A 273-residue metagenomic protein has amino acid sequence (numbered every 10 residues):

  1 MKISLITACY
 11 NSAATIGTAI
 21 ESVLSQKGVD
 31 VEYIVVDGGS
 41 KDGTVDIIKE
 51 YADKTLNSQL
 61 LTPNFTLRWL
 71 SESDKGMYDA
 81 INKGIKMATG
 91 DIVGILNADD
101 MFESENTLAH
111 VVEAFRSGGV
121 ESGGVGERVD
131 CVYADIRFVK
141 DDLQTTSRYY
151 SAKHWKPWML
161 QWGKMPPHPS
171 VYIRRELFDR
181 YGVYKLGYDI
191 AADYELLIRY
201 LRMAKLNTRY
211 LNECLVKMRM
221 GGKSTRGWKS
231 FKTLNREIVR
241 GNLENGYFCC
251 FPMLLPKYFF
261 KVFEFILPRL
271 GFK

Functional and structural regions predicted by a protein language model:
K2-S4, E32, E195: Cell-envelope/extracellular polymer assembly enzymes that use nucleotide-activated donors
E21-D30: Short, acidic, metal-binding catalytic loop of nucleotide-sugar glycosyltransferases
S22, D37-D46, N97: A conserved acidic beta->alpha catalytic loop
D30-G39, L70-S71: Short beta-strand/loop segment that forms part of the nucleotide-sugar
S71-A88: Glycine-rich, basic loop-to-helix element that forms the pyrophosphate-binding segment of sugar-nucleotide handling
V93: Short aromatic/hydrophobic "clamp" motif used to bind/position activated sugar donors
M101, E105-T146: Conserved donor NDP-sugar-binding/catalytic core segment of glycosyltransferases
A134, Y149-T233, E237: Conserved nucleotide-sugar donor-binding catalytic segment
